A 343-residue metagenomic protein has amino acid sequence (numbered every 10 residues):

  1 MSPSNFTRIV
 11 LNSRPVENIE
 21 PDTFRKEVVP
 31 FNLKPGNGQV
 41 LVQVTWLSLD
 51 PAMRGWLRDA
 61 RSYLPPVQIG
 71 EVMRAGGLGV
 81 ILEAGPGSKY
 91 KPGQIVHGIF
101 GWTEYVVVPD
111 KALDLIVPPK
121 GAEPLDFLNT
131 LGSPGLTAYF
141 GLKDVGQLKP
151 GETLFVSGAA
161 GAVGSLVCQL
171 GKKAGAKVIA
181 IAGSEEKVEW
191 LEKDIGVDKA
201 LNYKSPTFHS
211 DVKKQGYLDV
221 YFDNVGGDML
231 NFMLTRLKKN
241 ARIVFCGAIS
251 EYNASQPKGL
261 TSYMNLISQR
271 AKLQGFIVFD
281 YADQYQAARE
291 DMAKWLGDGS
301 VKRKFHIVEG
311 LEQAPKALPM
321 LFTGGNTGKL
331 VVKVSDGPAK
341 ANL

Functional and structural regions predicted by a protein language model:
M1-K34, K89, D336-L343: Eukaryotic N-terminal low-complexity, Ser/Thr- and Lys/Arg-rich leader segments that predominantly function as
P3-F6, S300-I307, P315-L343: C-terminal capping/lid region of NAD(P)-dependent oxidoreductase domains
N32-L49, R58-W102: Glycine-rich beta-strand-centered segment in the early N-terminal region that forms part of a ligand/cofactor-binding
M73-V80, K89-G158: NAD(P)H dinucleotide-binding glycine-rich loop of Rossmann-like/cofactor-binding domains, especially the beta1-alpha1
G135-L136, G158-C168, G226: Glycine-rich NAD(P) Rossmann-fold beta1-alpha1 loop
V156, K172-F232, S255, F279: Adenosine-nucleotide cofactor-binding segment
K199-K204, H306-Q313: Short acidic-hydrophobic, aromatic-tinged amphipathic segments that line or gate anion-handling sites
D228-V301, S335-L343: Glycine-rich phosphate-binding loop and adjacent beta-alpha segment of Rossmann(oid) nucleotide-cofactor-binding
